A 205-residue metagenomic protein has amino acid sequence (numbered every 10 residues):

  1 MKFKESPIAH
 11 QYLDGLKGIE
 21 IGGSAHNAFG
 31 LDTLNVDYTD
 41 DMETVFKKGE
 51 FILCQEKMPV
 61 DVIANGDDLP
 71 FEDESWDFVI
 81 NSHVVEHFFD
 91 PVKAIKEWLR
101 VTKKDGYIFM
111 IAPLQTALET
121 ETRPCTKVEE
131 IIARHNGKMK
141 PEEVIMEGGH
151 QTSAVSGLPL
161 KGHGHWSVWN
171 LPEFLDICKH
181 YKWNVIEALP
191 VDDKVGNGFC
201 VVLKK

Functional and structural regions predicted by a protein language model:
M1-K17: Conserved alpha-helix/loop element of class I SAM-dependent methyltransferases that forms part of the SAM/SAH-binding
Y12-D68: Class I SAM-dependent methyltransferase SAM/SAH-binding core
L13, F89, K103: Short conserved AdoMet
I63, V92-L99, K103-K204: S-adenosyl-L-methionine-dependent methyltransferase catalytic module, highlighting the catalytic core
D68-D73, R100: Short conserved loop adjoining the S-adenosyl-L-methionine
V79-I80: Hydrophobic beta-strand segment of the Class I
H83-H87: A short His-aromatic
